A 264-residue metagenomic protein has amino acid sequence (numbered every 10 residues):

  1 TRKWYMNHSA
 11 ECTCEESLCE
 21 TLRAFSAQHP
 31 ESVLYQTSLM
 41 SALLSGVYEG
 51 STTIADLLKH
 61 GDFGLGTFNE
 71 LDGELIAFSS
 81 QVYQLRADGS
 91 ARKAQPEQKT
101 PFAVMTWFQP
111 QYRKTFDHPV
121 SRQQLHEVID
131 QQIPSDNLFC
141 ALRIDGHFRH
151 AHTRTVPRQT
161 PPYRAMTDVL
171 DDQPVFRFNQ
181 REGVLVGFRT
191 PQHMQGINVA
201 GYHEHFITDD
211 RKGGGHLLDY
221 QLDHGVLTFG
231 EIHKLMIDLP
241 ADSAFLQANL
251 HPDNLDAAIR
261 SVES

Functional and structural regions predicted by a protein language model:
T1-Y5: Short, Lys/Arg-enriched N-terminal segments with co-localized hydrophobic residues within the first ~10-30 amino acids
N7-T52: Short, extreme N-terminal leader segments that mark the start of a protein/domain
L34-A103: N-terminal low-complexity or amphipathic/hydrophobic leaders
L85-Q132: A glycine-rich, hydrophobic loop/mini-helix early in the fold
F102-D117, H233-V262: Compact, glycine/acidic-enriched structural inserts
Q123-F188, H193-I197: Long, positively charged binding patches that form subdomain-scale interaction surfaces for polyanionic ligands
V199-I207: Histidine-centered divalent-metal-coordination microenvironment in nucleic-acid enzymes
T208-H251: A hydrophobic, small-residue-rich beta->alpha segment in the mid-to-C-terminal subdomain of diverse proteins
